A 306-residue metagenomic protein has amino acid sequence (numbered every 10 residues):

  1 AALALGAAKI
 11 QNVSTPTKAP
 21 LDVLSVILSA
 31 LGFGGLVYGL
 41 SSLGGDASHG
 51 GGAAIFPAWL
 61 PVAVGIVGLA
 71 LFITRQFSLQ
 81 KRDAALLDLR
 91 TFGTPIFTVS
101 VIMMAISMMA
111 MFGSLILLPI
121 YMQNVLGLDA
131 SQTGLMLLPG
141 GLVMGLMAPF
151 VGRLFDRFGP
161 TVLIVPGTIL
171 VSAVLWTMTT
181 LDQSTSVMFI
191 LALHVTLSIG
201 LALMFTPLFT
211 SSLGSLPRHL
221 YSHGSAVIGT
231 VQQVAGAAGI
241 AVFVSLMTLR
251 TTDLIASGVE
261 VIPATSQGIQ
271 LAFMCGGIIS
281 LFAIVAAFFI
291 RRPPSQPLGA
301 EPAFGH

Functional and structural regions predicted by a protein language model:
A1-L3, L21-S29, L36-V62: Helix-loop-helix hairpin linking two adjacent transmembrane segments in secondary transporters
A1-S14, G32-S42, V64-Q80, A283-R291: C-terminal membrane-cytosol helix-exit motif in multi-pass small-molecule transporters
A1-S25, W59, S184, R218 (+1 more regions): Helix-loop-helix hairpins in multi-pass membrane proteins, especially solute transporters
T15-K18, G51, R157: Membrane-interface helix-boundary motifs at transmembrane edges
K18-L28, G159-T168: Cytoplasmic-side transmembrane-helix entry/capping segments in multi-pass membrane proteins
F33, Y38, A54-P61, G68 (+2 more regions): 12-transmembrane solute porter fold
I290-H306: Intrinsic disorder in cytosolic terminal tails and internal cytosolic loops of multi-pass membrane transporters
